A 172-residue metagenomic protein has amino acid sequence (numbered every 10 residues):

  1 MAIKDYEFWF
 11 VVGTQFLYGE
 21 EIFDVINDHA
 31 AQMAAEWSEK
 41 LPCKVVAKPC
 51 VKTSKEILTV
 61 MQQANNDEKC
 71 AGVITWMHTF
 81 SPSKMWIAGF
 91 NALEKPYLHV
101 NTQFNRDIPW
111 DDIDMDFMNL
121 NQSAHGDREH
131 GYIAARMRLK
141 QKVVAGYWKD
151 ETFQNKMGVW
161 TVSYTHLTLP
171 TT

Functional and structural regions predicted by a protein language model:
Q15-A31, F117-S123: Glycine- and acidic-residue-enriched helix-capping/strand-helix junction motifs
E36-C50, K140-A145: Short beta-strand elements in bilobed, periplasmic/extracellular small-molecule ligand-binding domains
L41, A92-E94, M137: Short, structured coil segments at secondary-structure junctions
I57-C70, I87-G89: Short, well-structured alpha-helical segments in soluble
C70-F80, L98-V100: Periplasmic-binding protein-like
G89-D114, M118-E129: Short, acidic/small-residue loops that bind anionic groups at enzyme active sites
Y132-Y164: A charged, well-structured terminal subsegment
T165-T171: Conserved small/polar residues in nucleotide/adenosyl-binding loops
